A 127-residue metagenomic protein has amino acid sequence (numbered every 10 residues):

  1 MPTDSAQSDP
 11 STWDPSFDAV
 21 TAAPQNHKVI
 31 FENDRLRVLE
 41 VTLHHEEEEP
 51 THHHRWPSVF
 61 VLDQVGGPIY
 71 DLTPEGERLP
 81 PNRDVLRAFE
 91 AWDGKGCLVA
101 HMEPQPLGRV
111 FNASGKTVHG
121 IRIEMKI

Functional and structural regions predicted by a protein language model:
M1-V41, H45-T51, R78-F111, G115-I127: A short, N-terminal "cap"/entry segment at the start of jelly-roll beta-barrel domains of the cupin/DSBH fold
H53-E75: Short, conserved beta-strand element in jelly-roll/cupin
